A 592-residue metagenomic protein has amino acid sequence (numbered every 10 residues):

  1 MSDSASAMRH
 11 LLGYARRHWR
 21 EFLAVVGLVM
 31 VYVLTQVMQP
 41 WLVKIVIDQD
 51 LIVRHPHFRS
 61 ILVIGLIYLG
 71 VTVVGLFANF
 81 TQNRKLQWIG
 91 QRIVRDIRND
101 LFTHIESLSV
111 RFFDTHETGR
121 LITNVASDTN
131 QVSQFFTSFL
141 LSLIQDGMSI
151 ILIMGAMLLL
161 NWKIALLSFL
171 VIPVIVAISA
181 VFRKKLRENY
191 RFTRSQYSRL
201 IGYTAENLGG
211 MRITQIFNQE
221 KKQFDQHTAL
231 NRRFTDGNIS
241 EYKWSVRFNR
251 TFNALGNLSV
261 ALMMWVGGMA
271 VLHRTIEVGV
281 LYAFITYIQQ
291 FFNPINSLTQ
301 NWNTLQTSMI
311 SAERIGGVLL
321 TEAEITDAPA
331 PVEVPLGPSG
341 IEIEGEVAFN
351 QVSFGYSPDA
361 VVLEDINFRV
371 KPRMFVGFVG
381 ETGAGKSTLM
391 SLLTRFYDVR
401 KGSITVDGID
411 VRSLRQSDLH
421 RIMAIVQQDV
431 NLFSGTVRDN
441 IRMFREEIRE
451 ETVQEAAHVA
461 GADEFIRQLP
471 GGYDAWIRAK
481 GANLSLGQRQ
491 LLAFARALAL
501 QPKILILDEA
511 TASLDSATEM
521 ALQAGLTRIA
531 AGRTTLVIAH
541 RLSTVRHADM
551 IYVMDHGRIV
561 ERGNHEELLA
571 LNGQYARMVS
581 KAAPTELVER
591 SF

Functional and structural regions predicted by a protein language model:
M1-Q36, L51-I64, T81-L86, G90 (+8 more regions): Membrane-integrated ABC transporters
D3, A7, A15, Q82 (+4 more regions): Juxtamembrane loop-to-helix connectors within ABC transporter transmembrane domains
L12, V110-R111, S127-F136, L140 (+6 more regions): An intracellular "coupling" helix at the cytosolic face of ABC transporter transmembrane type-1 domains
R17, E21-L34, V71, S138-F192 (+2 more regions): Transmembrane helices of ABC transporter permease
I67-G75, N79, I172-S179, S245-S259 (+1 more regions): Hydrophobic alpha-helical segments in the permease module
Q91, N99-T123, S127-T129, G202-Q226 (+4 more regions): Short intracellular "coupling" helices and adjacent cytoplasmic loop segments at the cytosolic face of multi-pass
Q219, K243, Q290-L320: Cytosolic ends of transmembrane helices, especially the final helix of ABC transmembrane type-1 domains
P335-F592: ABC-type nucleotide-binding domain
